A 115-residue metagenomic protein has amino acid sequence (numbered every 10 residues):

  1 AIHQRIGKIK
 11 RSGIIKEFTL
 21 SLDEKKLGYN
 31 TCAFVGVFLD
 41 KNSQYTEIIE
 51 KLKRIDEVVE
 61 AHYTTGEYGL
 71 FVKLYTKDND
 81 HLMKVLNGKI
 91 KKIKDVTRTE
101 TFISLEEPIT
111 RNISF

Functional and structural regions predicted by a protein language model:
A1-F115: A compositional/biophysical signature of low hydrophobicity enriched in polar/charged and small residues
